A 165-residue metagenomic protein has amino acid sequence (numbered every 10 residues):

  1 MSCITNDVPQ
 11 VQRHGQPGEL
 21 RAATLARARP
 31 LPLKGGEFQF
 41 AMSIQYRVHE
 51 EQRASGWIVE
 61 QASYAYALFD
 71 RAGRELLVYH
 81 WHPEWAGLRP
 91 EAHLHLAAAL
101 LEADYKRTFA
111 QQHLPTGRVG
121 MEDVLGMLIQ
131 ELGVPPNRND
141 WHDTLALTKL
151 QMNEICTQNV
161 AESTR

Functional and structural regions predicted by a protein language model:
M1-L33: N-terminal "first-domain core" detector
M1-V8, L68, L128, L132 (+1 more regions): Hydrophobic, Leu/Ile/Phe/Ala-enriched alpha-helical segments that form helix-helix packing faces
P17, E37, E91-H93: Generic N-terminal initiation segments characterized by hydrophobic and/or small/turn-forming residues
T24-F38, A98-T108, N159-R165: Short, Lys/Arg-enriched charge-dense amphipathic segments
K34-A54: Charged, amphipathic alpha-helical segments
R53, R74-V78, N137-W141: Short, solvent-exposed secondary-structure capping/transition elements
G56-V124: An exposed acidic His-Trp-rich patch
P115-R165: Long, solvent-exposed, polar/charged low-complexity segments
